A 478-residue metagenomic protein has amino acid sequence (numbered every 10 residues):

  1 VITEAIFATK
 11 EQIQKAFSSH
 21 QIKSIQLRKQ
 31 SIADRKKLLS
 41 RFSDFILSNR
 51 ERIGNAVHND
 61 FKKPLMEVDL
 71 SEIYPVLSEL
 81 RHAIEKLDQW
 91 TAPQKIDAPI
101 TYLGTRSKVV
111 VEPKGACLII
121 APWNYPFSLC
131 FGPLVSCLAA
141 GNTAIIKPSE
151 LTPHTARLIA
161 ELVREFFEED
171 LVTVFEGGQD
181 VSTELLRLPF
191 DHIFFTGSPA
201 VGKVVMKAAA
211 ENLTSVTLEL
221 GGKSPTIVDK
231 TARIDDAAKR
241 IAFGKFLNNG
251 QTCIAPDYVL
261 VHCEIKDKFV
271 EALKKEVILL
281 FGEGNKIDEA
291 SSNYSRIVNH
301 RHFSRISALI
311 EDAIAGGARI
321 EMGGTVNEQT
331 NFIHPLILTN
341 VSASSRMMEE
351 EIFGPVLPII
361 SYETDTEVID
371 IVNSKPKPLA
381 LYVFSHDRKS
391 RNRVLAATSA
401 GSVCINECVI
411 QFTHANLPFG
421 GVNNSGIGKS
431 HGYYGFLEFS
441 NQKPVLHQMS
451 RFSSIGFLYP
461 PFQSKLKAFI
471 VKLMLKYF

Functional and structural regions predicted by a protein language model:
V1-K108: N-terminal Rossmann-like NAD(P)+-binding subdomain of aldehyde/semialdehyde dehydrogenases
I2-F7, I227, T325, F332-F478: Conserved C-terminal structural/oligomerization subdomain of aldehyde/semialdehyde dehydrogenase
E4-T9, A200-S342, I405, K467-A468 (+1 more regions): ALDH superfamily catalytic-core signature
K10-I13, I32, R50, I234 (+4 more regions): Residues at or immediately preceding the N-termini of alpha-helices
S24, R28, S43-I46, R50 (+14 more regions): Structural signal for hydrophobic packing residues in well-ordered secondary-structure cores of soluble enzyme domains
R35, L80, G141, V172 (+7 more regions): Residue-level signal for inorganic ion chemistry
P99-D236: Rossmann-like NAD(P) dinucleotide-binding subdomain of oxidoreductase/dehydrogenase enzymes
A156-I159, L185, V205, F269 (+3 more regions): Hydrophobic packing residues within well-ordered alpha-helices of enzyme cores
